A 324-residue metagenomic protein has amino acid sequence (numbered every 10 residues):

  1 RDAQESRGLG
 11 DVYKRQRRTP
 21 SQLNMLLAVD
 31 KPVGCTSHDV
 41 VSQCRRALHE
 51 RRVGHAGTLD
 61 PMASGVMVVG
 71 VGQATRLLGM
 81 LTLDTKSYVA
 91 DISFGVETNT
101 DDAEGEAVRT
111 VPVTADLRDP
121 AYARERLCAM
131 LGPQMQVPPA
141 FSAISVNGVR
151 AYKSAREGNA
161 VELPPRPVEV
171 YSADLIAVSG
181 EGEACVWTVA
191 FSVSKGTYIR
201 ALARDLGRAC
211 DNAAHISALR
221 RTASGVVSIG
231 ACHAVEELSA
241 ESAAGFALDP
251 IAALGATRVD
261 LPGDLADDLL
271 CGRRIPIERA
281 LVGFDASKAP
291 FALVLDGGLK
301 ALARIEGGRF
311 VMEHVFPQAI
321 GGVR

Functional and structural regions predicted by a protein language model:
R1-Y13: Single conserved hydrophobic/aromatic residue that forms the stacking wall/gate of nucleotide- or nucleobase-binding
D2, L127-V137, G272-R273, D285: Phosphate-interacting basic helix/loop segments used at nucleotide- and nucleic-acid interfaces
K14-P32, H38-H55, L59, A63 (+3 more regions): Accessory RNA 3′-end/elbow-binding domains used by RNA modification enzymes
K14-S194, I199-A231: Catalytic cores of RNA-modifying enzymes
